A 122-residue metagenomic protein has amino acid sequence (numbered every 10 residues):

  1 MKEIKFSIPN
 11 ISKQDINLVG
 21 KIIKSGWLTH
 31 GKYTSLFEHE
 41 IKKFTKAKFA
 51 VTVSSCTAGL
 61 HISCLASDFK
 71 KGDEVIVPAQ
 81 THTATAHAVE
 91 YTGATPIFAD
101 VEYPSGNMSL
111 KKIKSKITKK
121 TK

Functional and structural regions predicted by a protein language model:
M1-W27, K32: N-terminal "arm"/small-domain region of PLP-dependent enzymes with the aminotransferase-like
S12, T57, H82-T83: Alpha-helix N-cap/helix-start and coil->helix boundary motif
K13, S35, N107-L110: Structural motif corresponding to alpha-helix initiation and N-cap regions
W27-E74, A88-T92, F98-D100: Phosphate-binding glycine-rich loop
L65-K122: PLP-dependent aminotransferase-like
